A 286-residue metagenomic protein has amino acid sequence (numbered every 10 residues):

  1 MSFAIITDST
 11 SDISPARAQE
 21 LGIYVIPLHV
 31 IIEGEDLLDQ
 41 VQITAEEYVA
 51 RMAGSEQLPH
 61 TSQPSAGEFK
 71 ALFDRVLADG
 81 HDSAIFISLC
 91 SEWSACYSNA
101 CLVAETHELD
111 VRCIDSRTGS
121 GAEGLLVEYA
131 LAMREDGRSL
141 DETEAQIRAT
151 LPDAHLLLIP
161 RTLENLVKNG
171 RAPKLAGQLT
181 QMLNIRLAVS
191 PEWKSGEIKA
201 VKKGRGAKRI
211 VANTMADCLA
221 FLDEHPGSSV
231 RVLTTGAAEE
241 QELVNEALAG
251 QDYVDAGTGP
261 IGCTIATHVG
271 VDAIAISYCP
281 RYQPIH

Functional and structural regions predicted by a protein language model:
A4-Q63: N-terminal glycine-rich anion-binding loop in soluble enzyme alpha/beta folds
T10-Y24, L28-H29, S83, E92 (+2 more regions): Mixed-charge interfacial surface used for oligomerization/domain docking and macromolecular partner engagement
L38, S116-G119: A short, ordered amphipathic alpha-helix with a cationic face
A45-Y48, F69, V127: A general structural signal for well-ordered alpha-helical segments in protein cores
V49-S65, K194-R209: Acidic/glycine-enriched edge-of-secondary-structure segments
S55-Q57, Q63-S94, S98-N99, E144 (+1 more regions): Glycine-rich phosphate- or other oxyanion-binding loops that anchor nucleotides, phosphorylated ligands
